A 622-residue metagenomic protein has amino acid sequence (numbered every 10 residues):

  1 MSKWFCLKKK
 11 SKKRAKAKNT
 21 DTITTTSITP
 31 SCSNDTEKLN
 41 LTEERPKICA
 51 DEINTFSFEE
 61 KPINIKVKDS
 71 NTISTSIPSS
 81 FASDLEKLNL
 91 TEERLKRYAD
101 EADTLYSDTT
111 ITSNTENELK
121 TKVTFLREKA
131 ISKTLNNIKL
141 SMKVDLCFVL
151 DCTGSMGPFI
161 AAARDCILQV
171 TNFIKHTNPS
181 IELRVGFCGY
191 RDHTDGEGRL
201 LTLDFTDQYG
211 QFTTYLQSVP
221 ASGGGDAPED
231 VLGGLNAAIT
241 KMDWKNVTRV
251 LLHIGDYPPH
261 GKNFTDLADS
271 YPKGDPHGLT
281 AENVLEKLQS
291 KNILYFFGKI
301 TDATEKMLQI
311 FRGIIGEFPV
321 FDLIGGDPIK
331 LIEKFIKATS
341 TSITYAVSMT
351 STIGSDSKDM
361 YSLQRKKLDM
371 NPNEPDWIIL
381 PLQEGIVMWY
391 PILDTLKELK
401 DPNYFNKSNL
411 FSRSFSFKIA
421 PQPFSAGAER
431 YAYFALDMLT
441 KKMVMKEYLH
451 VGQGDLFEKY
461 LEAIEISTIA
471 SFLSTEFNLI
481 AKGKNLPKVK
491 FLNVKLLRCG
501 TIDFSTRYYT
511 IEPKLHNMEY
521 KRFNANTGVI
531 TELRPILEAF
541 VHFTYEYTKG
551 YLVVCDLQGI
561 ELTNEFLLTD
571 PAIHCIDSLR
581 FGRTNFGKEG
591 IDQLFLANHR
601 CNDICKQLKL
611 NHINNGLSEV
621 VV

Functional and structural regions predicted by a protein language model:
M1-L146: Von Willebrand factor
S2-C6, L85, T91-L95, A99 (+1 more regions): Divalent cation-coordinating acidic motifs and surrounding scaffolds that mediate Ca2+/Mg2+/Mn2+/Zn2+-dependent binding
D84, R94-T110, T115-K120, S351-K400: Eukaryotic intrinsically disordered, low-complexity, charge-rich
R164, S270-V284, E305, K459-T475 (+1 more regions): Well-ordered, non-membrane alpha-helical segments in soluble/globular domains
I324-S348, E561-V622: Long, compositionally biased interface segments
R365-P487, F523-N524, G528-V529, P535: ATP-binding glycine-rich loop module of kinase domains
T440-R534, F566-I591, A597, N602: Conserved structural core of kinase catalytic domains
T544-E561: Catalytic-loop of the protein kinase fold
